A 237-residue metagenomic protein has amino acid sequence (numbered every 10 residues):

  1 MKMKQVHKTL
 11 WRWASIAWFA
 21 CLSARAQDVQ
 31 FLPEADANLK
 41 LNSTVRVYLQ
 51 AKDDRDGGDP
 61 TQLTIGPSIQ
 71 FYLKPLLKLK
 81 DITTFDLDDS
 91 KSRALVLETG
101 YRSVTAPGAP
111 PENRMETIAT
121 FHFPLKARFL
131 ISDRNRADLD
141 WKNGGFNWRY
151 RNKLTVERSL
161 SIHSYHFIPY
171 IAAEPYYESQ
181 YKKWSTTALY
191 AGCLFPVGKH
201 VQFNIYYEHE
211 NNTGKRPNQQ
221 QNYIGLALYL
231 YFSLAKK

Functional and structural regions predicted by a protein language model:
M1-F31: Bacterial Sec-dependent N-terminal signal peptides
A26-N42, A235-K237: Outer-membrane beta-barrel initiation region
Q27-D28, D54-T61, A106-P110, K182-K183: Acidic-and-aromatic substrate-binding clefts and catalytic sites of carbohydrate-active enzymes
V29-F31, T61-I65, P111-M115, F146-N152 (+2 more regions): Residues that define the transmembrane beta-barrel architecture of outer-membrane proteins
P33, T44-D56, K80-D86, R93-P107 (+3 more regions): Transmembrane beta-strand segments that form the barrel wall of outer-membrane beta-barrel proteins
Q62-F123: Hydrophobic/aromatic-rich structural module bridging two neighboring secondary-structure elements via a short loop
L73-L77, F123-K215, I224, Y229-K237: Outer-membrane beta-barrel transmembrane domain signature
